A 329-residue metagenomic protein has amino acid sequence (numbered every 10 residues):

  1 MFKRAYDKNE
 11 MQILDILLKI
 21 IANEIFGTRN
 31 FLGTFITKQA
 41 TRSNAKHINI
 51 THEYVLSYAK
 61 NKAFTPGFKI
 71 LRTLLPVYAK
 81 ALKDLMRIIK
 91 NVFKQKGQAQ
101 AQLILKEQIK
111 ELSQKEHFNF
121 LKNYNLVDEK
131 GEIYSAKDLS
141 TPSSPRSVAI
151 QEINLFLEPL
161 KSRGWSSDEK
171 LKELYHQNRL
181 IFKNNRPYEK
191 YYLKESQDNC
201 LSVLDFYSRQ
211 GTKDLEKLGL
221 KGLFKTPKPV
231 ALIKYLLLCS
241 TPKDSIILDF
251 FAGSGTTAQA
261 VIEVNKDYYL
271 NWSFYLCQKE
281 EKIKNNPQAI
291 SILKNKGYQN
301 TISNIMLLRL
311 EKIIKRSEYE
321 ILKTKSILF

Functional and structural regions predicted by a protein language model:
M1-I246, Y268, E281-K284: Class I S-adenosyl-L-methionine
F2, D267-W272, I321-K325: Short helix-terminating capping/connector loops at secondary-structure junctions
Q12-I13, K190-L193, A252-G255, K323-L328: A glycine-rich phosphate-binding loop feature that marks nucleotide/adenosyl-phosphate handling sites
D15, P229-I314: Conserved S-adenosyl-L-methionine
K19-I20, Q288, T324: Short amphipathic alpha-helical segments
G33-I36, L276, K323: Structural signal for conserved beta-strand scaffold positions within catalytic alpha/beta enzyme cores
R309, K315-F329: DNA-processing P-loop NTPase/helicase core
